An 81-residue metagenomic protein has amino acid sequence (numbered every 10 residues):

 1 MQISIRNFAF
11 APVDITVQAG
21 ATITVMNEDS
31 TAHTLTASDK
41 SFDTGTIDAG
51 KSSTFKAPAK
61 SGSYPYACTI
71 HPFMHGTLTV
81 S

Functional and structural regions predicted by a protein language model:
M1-S81: Extracytoplasmic copper-binding redox domains, predominantly the cupredoxin/blue-copper superfamily
